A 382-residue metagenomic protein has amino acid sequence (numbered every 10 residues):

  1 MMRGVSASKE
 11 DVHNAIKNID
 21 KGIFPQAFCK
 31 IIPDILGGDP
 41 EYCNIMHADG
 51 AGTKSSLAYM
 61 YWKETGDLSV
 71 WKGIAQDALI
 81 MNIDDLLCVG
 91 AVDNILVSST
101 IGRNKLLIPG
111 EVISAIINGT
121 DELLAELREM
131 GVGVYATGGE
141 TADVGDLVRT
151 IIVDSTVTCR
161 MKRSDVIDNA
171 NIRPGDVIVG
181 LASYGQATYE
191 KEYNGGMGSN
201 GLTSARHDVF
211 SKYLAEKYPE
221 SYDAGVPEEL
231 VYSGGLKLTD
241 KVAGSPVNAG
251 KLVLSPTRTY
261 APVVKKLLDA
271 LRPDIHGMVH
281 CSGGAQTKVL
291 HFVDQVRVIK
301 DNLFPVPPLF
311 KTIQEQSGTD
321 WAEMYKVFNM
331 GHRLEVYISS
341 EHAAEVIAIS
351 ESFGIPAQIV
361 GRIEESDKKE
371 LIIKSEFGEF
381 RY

Functional and structural regions predicted by a protein language model:
M1-Y382: Helix-biased detector of long, well-ordered alpha-helical tracts
